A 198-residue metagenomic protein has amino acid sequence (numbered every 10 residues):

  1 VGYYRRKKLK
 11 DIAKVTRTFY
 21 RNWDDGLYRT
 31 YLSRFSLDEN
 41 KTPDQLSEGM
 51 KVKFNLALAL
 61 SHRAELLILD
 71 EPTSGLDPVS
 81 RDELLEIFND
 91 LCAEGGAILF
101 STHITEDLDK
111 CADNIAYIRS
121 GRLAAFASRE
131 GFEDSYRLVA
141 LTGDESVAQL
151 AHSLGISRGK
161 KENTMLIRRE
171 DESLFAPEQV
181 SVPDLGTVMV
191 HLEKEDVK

Functional and structural regions predicted by a protein language model:
V1-F54: ABC-family P-loop ATPase nucleotide-binding domains
R63: Conserved catalytic motifs of ABC-family nucleotide-binding domains
L67-E71: Catalytic Walker B motif of ABC-type/P-loop ATPase nucleotide-binding domains
T73-S74, T105: Short loop immediately C-terminal to the Walker-B catalytic DE motif in ABC-type ATPase nucleotide-binding domains
P78-S80: Helix N-cap at the start of a conserved alpha-helix in ABC-type nucleotide-binding domains
E83-R169: ABC transporter nucleotide-binding domain
S157-K198: C-terminal coupling/interaction segments
